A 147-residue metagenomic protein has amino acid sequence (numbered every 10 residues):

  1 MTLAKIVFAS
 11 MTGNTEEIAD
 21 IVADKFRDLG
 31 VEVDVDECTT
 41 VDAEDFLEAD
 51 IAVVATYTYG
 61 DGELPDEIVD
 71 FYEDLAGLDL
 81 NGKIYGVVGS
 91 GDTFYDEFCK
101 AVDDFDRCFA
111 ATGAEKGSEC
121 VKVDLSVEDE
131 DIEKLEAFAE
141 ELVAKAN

Functional and structural regions predicted by a protein language model:
T2-L3, N14-E17, K25-L29, D34-D36 (+1 more regions): FMN-binding flavodoxin-like domain, especially the glycine-rich phosphate-binding loop
F8-T12: Aromatic-flanked redox-active Cys/Sec active sites in thiol-based oxidoreductases, especially the WC-centered
T40-D45: Short acidic active-site motifs
